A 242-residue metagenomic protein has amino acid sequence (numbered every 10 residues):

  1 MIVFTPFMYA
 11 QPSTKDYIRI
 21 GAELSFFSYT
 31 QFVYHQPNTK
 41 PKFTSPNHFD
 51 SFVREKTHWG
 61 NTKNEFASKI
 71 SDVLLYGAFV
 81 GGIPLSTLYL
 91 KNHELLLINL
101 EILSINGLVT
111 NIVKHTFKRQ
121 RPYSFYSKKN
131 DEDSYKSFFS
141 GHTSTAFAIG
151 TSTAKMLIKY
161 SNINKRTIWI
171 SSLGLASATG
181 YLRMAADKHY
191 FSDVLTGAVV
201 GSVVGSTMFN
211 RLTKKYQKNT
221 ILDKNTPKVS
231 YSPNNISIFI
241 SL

Functional and structural regions predicted by a protein language model:
M1-Q36, I70, E94-I98, N106-L242: Replace "edges of transmembrane helices
T5, G82-I83: Hydrophobic alpha-helix-in-membranes signature
Q36-F49: Interfacial/capping segments of alpha-helical transmembrane domains
P46-W59, P122-N130: Cytosolic, membrane-interface loops and tails of multi-pass inner-membrane proteins
R54-V80: Interfacial helix-start motif at the membrane-water boundary
G77, I83, L97-L100, L108: Acidic/His-rich structured neighborhood in mature extracellular/periplasmic domains
P84-L90: Conserved, well-structured interaction surfaces
